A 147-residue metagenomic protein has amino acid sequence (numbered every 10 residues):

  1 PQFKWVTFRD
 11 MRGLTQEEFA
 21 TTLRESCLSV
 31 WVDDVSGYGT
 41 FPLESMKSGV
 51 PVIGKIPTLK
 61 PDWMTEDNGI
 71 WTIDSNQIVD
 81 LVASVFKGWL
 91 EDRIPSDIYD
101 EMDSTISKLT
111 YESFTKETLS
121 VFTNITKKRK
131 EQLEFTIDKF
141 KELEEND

Functional and structural regions predicted by a protein language model:
P1-F19: Conserved catalytic-core segment of nucleotide-activated headgroup transferases in glycan assembly
A20, L43-K47, P61-D62: Short alpha-helical segment that forms part of, or immediately flanks, the ligand-binding pocket in carbohydrate-active
T21-G37: Acidic donor-binding loop of glycosyltransferase active sites
S26-C27, G49, E66-N68: Short, well-ordered alpha-helix to beta-strand connector turns
D33-F41, P57, P61-W63: Nucleotide-sugar-dependent
P51-K55: Short hydrophobic beta-strand element within catalytic cores of glycosyltransferases and related nucleotide-activated
D62-K87, R93-S96: Change "using UDP/GDP/dTDP sugars" to "using nucleotide sugars
L90-E145: A charged, aromatic-enriched C-terminal amphipathic alpha-helix characteristic of glycosyltransferases across folds
